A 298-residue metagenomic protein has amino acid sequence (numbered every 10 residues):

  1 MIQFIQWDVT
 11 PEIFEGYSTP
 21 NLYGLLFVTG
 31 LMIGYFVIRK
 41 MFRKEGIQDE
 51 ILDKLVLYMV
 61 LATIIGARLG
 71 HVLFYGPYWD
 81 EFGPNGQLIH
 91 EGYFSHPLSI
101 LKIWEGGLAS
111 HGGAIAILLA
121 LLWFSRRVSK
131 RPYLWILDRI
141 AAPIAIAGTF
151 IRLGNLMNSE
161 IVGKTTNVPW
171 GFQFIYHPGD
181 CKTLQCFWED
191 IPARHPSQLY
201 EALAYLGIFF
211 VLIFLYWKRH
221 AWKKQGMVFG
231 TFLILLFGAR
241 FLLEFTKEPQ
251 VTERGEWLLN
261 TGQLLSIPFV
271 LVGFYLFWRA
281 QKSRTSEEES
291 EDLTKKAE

Functional and structural regions predicted by a protein language model:
M1-E298: A feature for loop-to-transmembrane-helix boundaries and adjacent hydrophobic helices in multi-pass integral membrane
